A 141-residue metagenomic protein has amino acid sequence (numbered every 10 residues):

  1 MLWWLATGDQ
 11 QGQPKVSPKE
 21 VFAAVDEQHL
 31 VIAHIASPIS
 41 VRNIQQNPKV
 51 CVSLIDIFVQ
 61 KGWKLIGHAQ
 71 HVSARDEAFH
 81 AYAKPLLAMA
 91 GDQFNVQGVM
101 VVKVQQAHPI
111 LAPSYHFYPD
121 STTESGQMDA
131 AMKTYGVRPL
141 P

Functional and structural regions predicted by a protein language model:
M1-L30: N-terminal structural module
L2, P38-P85: Short, structured beta-strand-loop surface elements
T7, H34, S53-I55: Short beta-strand segments that buttress and anchor functional surface loops
G12, N43-I44, V102: Buried hydrophobic positions in well-ordered alpha/beta secondary-structure cores of metabolic enzymes
D26, Q46, N95-V96: Short, well-ordered loop/turn elements at secondary-structure boundaries
Q28-A33, M100: A generic structural motif
I35-I39, V104: Secondary-structure transition/turn motif
Q70-P141: C-terminal edge-of-domain segments
